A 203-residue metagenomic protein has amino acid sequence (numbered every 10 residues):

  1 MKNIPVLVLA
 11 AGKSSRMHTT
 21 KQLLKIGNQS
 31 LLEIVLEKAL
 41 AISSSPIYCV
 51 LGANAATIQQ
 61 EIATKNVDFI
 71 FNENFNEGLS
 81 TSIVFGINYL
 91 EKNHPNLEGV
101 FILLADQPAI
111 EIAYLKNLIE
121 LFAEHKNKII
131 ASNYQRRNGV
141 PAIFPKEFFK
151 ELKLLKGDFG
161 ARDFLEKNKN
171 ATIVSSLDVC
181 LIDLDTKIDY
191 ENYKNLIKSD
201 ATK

Functional and structural regions predicted by a protein language model:
K2, V6, L154-K203: Conserved alpha/beta core of the MobA/IspD/sugar-nucleotide pyrophosphorylase nucleotidyltransferase superfamily
K2-G52, A56-Q59: N-terminal glycine-rich phosphate-binding loop and ensuing alpha1 helix
L7-A11, L103-L104, S132-N133, S175-S176: Short beta-strand segments
M17, I58-I62, L118, L152 (+1 more regions): Hydrophobic packing residues within well-ordered alpha-helices of enzyme cores
L24, D68-I70, I182: Structural signal for short hydrophobic segments within the conserved structured cores of catalytic domains across
I34-G99, A113: Conserved N-terminal catalytic core of the sugar/cofactor nucleotidyltransferase
A53-N54, N74, G78, A113 (+4 more regions): Short beta->alpha linker loops
N76-K146, K150: Conserved beta-loop-beta/alpha segment of the NTase-like Rossmann-fold superfamily that binds/positions NTPs
